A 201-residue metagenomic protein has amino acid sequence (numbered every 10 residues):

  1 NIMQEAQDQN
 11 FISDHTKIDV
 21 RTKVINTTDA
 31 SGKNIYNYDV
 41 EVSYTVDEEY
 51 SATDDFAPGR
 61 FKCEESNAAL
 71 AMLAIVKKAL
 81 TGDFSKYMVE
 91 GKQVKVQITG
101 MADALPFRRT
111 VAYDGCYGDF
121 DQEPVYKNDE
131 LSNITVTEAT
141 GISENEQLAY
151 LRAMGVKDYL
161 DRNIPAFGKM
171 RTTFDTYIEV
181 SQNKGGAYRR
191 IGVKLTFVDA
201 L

Functional and structural regions predicted by a protein language model:
E5-A6: Catalytic core of IPPT-family isopentenyl/dimethylallyl transferases that prenylate adenosine-containing substrates
N10-I12, D19-R21, N26-Y44, D54 (+2 more regions): Periplasmic OmpA/Pal-like peptidoglycan-binding modules at the C-termini of bacterial envelope proteins
T27, M72-V96: Short amphipathic alpha-helices and their capping/turn segments at secondary-structure boundaries
Y44-G59, V96-P106: Short loop/turn segments at strand-loop or loop-helix junctions that form parts of catalytic or ligand-binding pockets
G59-A68: Surface-exposed cleft-lining segments at the edges of enzyme active sites
N67, A71-A79, L151-G155, Y159: Extracytoplasmic/secreted proteins, especially bacterial periplasmic and envelope-associated proteins
